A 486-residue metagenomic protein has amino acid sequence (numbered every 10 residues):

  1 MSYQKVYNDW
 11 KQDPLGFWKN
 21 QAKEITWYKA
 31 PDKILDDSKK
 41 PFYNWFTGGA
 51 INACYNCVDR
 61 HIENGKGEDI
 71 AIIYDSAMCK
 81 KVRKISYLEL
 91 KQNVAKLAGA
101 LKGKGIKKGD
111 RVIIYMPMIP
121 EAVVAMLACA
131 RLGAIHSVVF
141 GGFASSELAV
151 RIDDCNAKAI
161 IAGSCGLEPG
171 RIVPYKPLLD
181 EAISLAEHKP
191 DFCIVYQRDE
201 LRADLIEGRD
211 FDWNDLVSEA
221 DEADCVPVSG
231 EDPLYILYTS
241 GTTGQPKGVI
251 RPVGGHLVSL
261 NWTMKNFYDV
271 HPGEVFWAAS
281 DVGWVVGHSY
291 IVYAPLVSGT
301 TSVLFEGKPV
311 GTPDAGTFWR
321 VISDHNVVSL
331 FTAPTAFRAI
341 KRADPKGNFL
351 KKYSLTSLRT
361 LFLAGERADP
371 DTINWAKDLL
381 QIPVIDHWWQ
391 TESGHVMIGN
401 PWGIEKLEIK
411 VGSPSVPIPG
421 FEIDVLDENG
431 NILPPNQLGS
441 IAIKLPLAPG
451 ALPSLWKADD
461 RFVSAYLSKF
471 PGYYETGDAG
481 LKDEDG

Functional and structural regions predicted by a protein language model:
M1-I85, E89-Q92, K96-G99, I183-K189 (+1 more regions): N-lobe entry segment of adenylate-forming
C54, I72-L127, A144, L148-A149 (+2 more regions): Conserved AMP-binding/adenylate-forming core of the ANL superfamily
E68-I70, C193-Y196, I206-Y238, Q245 (+3 more regions): Conserved pre-ATP/AMP-binding loop-to-beta segment of ANL
L127, R131-D215, N326, A333-P334: Structural core segment of the AMP-binding/adenylate-forming
L257-V275, V285-S329, R342-F349: Conserved AMP-binding/adenylation subdomain of ANL enzymes
T300, V328-T332, K341-E408, E422: Gly/Ser/Thr-rich phosphate-binding loop
D424-L445, K482-D485: Conserved beta-loop-beta connector loops within the AMP-binding
A442-G486: Conserved ATP-binding/catalytic segment of the ANL
